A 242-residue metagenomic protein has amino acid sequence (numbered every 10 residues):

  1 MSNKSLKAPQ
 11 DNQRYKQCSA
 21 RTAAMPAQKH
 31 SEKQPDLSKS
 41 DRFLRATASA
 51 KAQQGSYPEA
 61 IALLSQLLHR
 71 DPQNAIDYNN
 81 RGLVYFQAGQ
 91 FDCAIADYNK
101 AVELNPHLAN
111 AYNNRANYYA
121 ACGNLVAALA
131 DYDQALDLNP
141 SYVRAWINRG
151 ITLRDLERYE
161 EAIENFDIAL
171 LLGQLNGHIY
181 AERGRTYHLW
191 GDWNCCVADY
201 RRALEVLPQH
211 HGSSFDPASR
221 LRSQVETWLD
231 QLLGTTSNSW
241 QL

Functional and structural regions predicted by a protein language model:
S2-E32, V197-L242: Terminal, low-structured helical/coil segments at or just beyond the last alpha-helical repeat
S38-A46: Amphipathic alpha-helical repeat scaffolds of TPR domains
R45-Q53, S65, I76-Q87, A96-N99 (+5 more regions): Conserved alpha-helical positions within TPR/SEL1-like repeat arrays
Q66-H69, K100-E103, D133-D137, D167-L171 (+2 more regions): Conserved structural position within tetratricopeptide repeats
